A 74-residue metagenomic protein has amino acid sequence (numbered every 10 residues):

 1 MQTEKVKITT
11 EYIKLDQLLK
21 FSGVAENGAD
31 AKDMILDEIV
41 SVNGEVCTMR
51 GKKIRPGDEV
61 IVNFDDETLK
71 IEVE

Functional and structural regions predicted by a protein language model:
M1-I13: A detector for short, charged/polar N-terminal pre-domain segments
E4, E38, D58-V60: Residue-level detector of beta-strand structural context in well-folded domains
Y12, I35, F64-D66: A generic beta-sheet turn/junction motif
K14-P56: A basic, amphipathic helix-loop patch mediating RNA/tRNA/ribosome contacts
M49-E74: C-terminal structural segments of small proteins and small subunits
